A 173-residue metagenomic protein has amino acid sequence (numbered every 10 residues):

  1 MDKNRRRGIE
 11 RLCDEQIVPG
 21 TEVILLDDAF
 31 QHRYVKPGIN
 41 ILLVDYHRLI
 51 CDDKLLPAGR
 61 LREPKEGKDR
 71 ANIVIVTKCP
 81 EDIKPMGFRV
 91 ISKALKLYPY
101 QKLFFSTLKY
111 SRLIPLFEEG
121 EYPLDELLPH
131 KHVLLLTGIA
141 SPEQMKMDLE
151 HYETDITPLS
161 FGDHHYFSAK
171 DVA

Functional and structural regions predicted by a protein language model:
M1, L49-L56, S111-L116, F161-H165: Short, flexible loop segments at the rims of nucleotide/cofactor-binding pockets, characterized by
M1-P99: Phosphate/Mg2+-binding loops and adjacent switch elements in nucleotide/diphosphate-handling enzyme cores
N4-R11, G120-P123, D171-V172: A short, well-structured juxtamembrane/interface segment
L12, K36, D53, M86-G87 (+3 more regions): Short, well-ordered secondary-structure micro-motifs
E22-I24, L42-V44, L103, T154-F161: Short hydrophobic/aromatic-enriched beta-strand-loop microsegments
H47, I73-M86, S106-R112, L136-S141 (+1 more regions): G-domain G4 guanine-recognition motif of GTPases
A94-K96, Q101-K109, P158-G162: Beta-strand->loop->alpha-helix junctions that form or flank phosphate-binding loops in nucleotide-handling enzymes
E118, L128-A169: Redox- and metal-dependent alpha/beta enzyme cores, enriched for Fe-S-associated oxidoreductases and cofactor-handling
